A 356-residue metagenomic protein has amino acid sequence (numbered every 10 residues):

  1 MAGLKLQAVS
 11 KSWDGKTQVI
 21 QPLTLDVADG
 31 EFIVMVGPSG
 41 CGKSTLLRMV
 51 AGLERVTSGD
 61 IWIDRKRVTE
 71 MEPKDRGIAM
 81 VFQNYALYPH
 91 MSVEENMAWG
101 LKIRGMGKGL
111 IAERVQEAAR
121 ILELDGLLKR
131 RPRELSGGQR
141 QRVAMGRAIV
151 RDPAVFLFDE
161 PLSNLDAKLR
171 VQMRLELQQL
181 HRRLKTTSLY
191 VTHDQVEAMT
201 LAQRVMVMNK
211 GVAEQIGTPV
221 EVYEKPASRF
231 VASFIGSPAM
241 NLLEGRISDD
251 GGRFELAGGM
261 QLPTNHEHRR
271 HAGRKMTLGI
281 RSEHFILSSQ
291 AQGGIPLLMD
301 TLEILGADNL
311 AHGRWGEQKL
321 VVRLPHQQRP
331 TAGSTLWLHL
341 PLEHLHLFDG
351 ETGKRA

Functional and structural regions predicted by a protein language model:
K5, D26, W62, W337-H339: ABC ATPase nucleotide-binding domain
V36-P38: The feature captures the beta-strand-to-loop junction immediately N-terminal to the Walker
A51: Helix-to-loop junction immediately C-terminal to a conserved catalytic motif
T57-D60, L110, K210, L345: Conserved coupling/switch loops of ABC nucleotide-binding domains, chiefly the family-specific signature
G59-R67: Conserved ABC transporter NBD signature motif
P73-F230: ABC ATPase nucleotide-binding domains
P238-N241, D249-A356: Non-catalytic connector elements of ABC transporters
